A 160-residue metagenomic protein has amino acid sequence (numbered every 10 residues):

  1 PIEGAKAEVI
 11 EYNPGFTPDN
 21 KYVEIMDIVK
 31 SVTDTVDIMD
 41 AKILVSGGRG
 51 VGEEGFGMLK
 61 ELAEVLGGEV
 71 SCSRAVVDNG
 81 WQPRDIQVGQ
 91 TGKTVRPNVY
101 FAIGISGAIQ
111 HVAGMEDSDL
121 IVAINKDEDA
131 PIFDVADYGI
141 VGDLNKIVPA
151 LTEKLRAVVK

Functional and structural regions predicted by a protein language model:
P1-K160: N-terminal glycine-rich FAD/FM-binding segment characteristic of electron-transfer flavoproteins
